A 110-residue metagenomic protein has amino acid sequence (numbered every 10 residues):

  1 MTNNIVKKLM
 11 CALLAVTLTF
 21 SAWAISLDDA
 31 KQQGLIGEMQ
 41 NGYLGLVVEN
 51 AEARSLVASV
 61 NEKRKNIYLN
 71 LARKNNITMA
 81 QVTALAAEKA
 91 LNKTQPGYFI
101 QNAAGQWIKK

Functional and structural regions predicted by a protein language model:
T2-M10: Bacterial N-terminal signal peptides that target proteins for export
T2-N3, A24-K110: Anionic, Ser/Thr-rich low-complexity intrinsically disordered regions
L13: Short active-site oxyanion
T19-A22: N-terminal signal peptide c-region/cleavage motif recognized by signal peptidases
